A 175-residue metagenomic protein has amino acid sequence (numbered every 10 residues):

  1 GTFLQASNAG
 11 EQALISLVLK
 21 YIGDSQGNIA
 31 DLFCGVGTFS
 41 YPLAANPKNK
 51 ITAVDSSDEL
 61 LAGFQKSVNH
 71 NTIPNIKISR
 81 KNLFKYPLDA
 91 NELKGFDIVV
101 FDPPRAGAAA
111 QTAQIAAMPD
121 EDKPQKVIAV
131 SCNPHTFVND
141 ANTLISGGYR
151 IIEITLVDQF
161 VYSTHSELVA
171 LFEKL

Functional and structural regions predicted by a protein language model:
G1-L175: Rossmann-like S-adenosyl-L-methionine
